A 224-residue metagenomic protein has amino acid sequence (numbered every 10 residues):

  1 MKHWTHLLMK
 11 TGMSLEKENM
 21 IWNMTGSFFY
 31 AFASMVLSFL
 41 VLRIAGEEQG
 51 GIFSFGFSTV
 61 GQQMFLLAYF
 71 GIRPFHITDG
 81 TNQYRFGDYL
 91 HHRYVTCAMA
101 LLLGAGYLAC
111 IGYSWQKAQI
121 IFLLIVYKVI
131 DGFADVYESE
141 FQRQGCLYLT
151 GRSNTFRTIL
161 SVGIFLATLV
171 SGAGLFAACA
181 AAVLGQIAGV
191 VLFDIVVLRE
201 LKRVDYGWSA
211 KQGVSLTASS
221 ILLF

Functional and structural regions predicted by a protein language model:
M1-E16, Y148, R152-S153, A182 (+1 more regions): Interhelical loop/hinge segments that connect adjacent transmembrane helices in multipass membrane
K2-W4, F28, F32-M35, Y69 (+3 more regions): Alpha-helical transmembrane segments of multi-pass membrane transport and lipid-handling proteins
H3, T11-F70, L101, L108 (+4 more regions): Signature of the first transmembrane helix
W4-K17, L42-E48, V60-V95, Y137-L149: Transmembrane-helix boundary and interhelical linker motifs in polytopic inner-membrane proteins
K17-A31, Q83-G87, H92-R93, V126 (+3 more regions): Alpha-helical transmembrane segments of multi-pass membrane transporters/permeases
L40-I52, L108-Q119, Q144-Y148, I159-V191: Membrane-interface helix-loop junctions in multi-pass transport and translocation proteins
S58-L67, A98, L102-G106, C110-E140 (+5 more regions): Alpha-helical transmembrane segments of multi-pass membrane proteins
